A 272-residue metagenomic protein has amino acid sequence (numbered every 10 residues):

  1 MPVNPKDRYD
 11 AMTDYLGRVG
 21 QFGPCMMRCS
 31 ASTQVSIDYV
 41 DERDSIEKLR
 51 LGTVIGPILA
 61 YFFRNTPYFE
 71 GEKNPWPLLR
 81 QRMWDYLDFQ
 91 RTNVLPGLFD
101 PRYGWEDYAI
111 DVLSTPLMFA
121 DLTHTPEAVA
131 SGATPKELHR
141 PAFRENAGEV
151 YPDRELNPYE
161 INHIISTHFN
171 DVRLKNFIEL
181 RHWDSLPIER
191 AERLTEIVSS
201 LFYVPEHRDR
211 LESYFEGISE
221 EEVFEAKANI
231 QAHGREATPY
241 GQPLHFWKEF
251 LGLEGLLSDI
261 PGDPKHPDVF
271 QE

Functional and structural regions predicted by a protein language model:
M1-R173: Loop-rich catalytic cores of soluble enzymes, especially ATP-dependent carboxylate-amine ligases and other
K6, E155, Y159, H163 (+3 more regions): Low-complexity, intrinsically disordered regions enriched in charged/polar residues
I37, I46, I55-I58, I110 (+8 more regions): Weak global preference for isoleucine
D171-R173, I178-E254, S258: Substrate-recognition/cap regions that form aromatic- and gly/pro-loop-enriched pockets for small-molecule ligands
L251-E272: Eukaryote-biased recognition of C-terminal alpha-helical segments
